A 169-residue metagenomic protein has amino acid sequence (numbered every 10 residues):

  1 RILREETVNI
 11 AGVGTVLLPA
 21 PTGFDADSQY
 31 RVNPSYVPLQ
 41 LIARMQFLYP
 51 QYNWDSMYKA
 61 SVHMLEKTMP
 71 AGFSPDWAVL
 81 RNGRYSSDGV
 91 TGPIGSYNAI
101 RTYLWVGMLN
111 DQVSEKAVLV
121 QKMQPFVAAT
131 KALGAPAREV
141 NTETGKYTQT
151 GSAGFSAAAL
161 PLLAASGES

Functional and structural regions predicted by a protein language model:
R1-A157, A164-G167: Extended ligand-binding clefts on enzyme/binding-domain cores
